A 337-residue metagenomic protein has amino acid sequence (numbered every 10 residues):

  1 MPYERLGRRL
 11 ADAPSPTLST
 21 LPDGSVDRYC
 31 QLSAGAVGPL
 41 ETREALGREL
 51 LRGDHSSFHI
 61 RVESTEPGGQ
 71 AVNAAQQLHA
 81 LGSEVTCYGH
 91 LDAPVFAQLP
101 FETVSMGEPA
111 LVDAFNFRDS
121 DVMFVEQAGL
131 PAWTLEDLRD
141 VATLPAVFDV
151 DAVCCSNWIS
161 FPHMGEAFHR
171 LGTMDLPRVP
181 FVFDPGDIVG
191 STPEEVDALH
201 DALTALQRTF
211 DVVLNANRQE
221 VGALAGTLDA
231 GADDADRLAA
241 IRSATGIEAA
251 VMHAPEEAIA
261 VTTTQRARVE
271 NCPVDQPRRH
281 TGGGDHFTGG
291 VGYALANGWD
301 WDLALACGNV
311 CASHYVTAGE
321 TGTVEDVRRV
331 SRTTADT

Functional and structural regions predicted by a protein language model:
M1-G47, V62-E66, L81-V85, A93-N215 (+2 more regions): Ribokinase/PfkB-type carbohydrate-kinase core domain
L51-E63, T264-Q276: Glycine/charged-rich beta-loop-alpha catalytic/anionic-binding loops adjacent to active sites
T65-H90, G289: Active-site alpha-helical elements of protease catalytic centers
T65-V72, G165, A235, D285 (+2 more regions): Electropositive phosphate-/nucleotide-binding environments in soluble metabolic enzymes
V72-H79, G222, L238-A239, T288-G292 (+2 more regions): Predominant activation on well-ordered alpha-helical scaffold segments within soluble catalytic domains
L78, N217, G284: Short, conserved phosphate/pyrophosphate- and ester-handling motifs at nucleotide-, phospho-/glycolipid
G246, C272-T337: Conserved post-catalytic alpha-helical subdomain immediately downstream of the catalytic base and nucleotide-binding
